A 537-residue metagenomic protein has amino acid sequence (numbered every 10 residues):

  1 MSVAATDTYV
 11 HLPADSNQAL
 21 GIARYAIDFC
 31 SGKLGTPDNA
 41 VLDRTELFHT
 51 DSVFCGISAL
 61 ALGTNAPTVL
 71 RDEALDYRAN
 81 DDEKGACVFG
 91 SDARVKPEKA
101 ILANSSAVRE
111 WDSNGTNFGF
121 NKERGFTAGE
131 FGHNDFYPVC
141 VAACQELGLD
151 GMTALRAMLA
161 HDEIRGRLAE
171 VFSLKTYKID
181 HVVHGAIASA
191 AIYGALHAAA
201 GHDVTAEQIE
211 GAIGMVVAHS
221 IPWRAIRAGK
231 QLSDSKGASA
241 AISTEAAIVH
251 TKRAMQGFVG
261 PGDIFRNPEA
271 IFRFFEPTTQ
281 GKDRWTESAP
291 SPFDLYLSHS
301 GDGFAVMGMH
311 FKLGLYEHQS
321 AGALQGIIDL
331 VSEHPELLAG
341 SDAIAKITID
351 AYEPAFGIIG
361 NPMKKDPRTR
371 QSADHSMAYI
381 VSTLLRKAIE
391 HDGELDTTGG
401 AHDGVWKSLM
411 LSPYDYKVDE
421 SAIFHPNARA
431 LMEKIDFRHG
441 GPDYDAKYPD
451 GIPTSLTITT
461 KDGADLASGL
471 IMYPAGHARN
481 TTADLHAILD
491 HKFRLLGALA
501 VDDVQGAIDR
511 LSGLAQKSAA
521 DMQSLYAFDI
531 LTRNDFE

Functional and structural regions predicted by a protein language model:
M1-G129, L232-E245, K252-E537: Terminal-appendage/accessory-domain detector
G56-A59, V139-L147, A190-A200, H250-A254 (+2 more regions): Well-ordered alpha-helical scaffold segments within catalytic/enzyme domains
N104-E163: Hydrophobic alpha-helical hairpins/lids featuring a short glycine-rich hinge
N134, C144-V249, D263, P268: Glycine-rich, mobile lid/loop segments that gate access to catalytic sites or pores
Y137-P138, E163-I164, A218-P222, S298-D302 (+1 more regions): Short connector loops/turns at beta-strand edges and beta->alpha or beta->beta junctions
